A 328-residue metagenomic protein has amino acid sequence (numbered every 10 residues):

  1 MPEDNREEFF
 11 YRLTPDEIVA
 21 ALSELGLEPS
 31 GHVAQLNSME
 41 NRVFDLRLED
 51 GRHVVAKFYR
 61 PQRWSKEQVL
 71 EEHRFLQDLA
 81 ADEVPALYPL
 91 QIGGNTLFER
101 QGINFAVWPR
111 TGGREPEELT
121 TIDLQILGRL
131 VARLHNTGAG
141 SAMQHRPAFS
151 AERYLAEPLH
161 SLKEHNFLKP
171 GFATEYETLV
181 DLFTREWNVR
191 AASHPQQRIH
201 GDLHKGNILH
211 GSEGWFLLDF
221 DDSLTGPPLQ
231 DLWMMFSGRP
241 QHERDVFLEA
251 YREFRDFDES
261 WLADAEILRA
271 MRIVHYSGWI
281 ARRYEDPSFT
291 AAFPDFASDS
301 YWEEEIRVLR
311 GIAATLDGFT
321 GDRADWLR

Functional and structural regions predicted by a protein language model:
M1-Q91, S212-G214, D322-R328: Conserved NTP-binding catalytic cores of kinases and kinase-like/nucleotidyltransferase enzymes across multiple kinase
E3-R6, G278-R328: ATP/Mg2+ or Mg2+-diphosphate-binding catalytic cores that bind nucleotide phosphates or diphosphates via glycine-rich
N37-A56, P89, T184-L232, R328: Active-site acidic catalytic loop and adjacent metal/ATP-binding pocket of ATP-dependent phosphoryl transfer enzymes
R47-M143: ATP-binding pocket architecture of kinase catalytic cores
P61, F105-E118, L159-F167, Y276-D295: A glycine-centered beta->alpha junction motif in the catalytic cores of kinase/phosphotransferase enzymes
E117-T174, H194-Q196: A cross-family kinase active-site recognition segment
P228-F257, R272-S288: Active-site activation/catalytic loop segments of kinase-like enzymes and analogous catalytic loops in related
E259-R269: All-alpha amphipathic helical-bundle segments outside canonical DNA-binding/catalytic cores that form hydrophobic
